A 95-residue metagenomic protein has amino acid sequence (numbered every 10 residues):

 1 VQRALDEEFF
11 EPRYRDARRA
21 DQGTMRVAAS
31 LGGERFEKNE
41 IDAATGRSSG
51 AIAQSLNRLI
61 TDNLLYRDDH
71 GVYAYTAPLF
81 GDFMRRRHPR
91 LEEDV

Functional and structural regions predicted by a protein language model:
V1-S49: Winged-helix-like regulatory helical subdomains adjacent to P-loop NTPase cores
Q22, A53, A77-G81: Non-catalytic, well-ordered alpha-helical scaffold segments
E34-K38, G50-Q54, D68, E93-D94: Extended hydrophobic-aromatic, low-complexity segments
T45-D62, H70: Short amphipathic alpha-helical interaction segments
D68-A74, P78-L79: Short, Lys/Arg-rich nucleic-acid/phosphate-binding segment
P78-V95: Short, amphipathic alpha-helical interaction segments positioned at domain boundaries
